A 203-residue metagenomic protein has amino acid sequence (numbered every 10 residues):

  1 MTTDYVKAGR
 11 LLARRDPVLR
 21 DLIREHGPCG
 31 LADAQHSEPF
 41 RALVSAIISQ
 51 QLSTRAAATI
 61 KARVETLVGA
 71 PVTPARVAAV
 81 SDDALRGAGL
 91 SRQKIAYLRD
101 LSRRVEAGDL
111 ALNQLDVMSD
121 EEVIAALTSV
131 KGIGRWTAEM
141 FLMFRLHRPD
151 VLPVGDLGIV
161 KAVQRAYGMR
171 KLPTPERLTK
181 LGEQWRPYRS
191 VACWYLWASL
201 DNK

Functional and structural regions predicted by a protein language model:
M1-P39, D201-K203: Intrinsically disordered, low-complexity, charged terminal extensions of DNA damage-control enzymes
Y5, D16-L19, A57, D156 (+2 more regions): Alpha-helix initiation and N-capping motif
D16, R20, R41-S45, A57-K61: Short amphipathic alpha-helical segments
C29-G30, P39-I47, E65, V80-A84: Glycine-/proline-rich flexible loop or hinge segments
L31, R41, Q50-L52, A96 (+1 more regions): Short, low-complexity, polar/charged sequence segments that are solvent-exposed and flexible
P39, T54-A57, A70: Short, charged/polar surface micro-motifs in flexible loops or helix N-caps
S45-I60, R86-K94, A192: A short secondary-structure junction motif
E65-K203: Catalytic cores of DNA base-excision repair glycosylases
